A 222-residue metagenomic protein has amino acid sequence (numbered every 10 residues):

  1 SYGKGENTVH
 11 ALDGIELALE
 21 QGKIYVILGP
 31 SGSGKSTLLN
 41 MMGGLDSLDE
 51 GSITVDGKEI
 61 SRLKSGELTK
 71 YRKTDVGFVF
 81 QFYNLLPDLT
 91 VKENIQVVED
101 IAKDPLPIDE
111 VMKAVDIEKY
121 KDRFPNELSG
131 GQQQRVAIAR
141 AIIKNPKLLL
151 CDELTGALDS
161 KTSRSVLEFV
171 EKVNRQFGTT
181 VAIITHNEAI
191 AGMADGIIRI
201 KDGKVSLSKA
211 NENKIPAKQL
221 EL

Functional and structural regions predicted by a protein language model:
G43: Helix-to-loop junction immediately C-terminal to a conserved catalytic motif
G51-E59: Conserved ABC transporter NBD signature motif
K58-E59, Q96, D104-Y120: Conserved ABC ATPase "signature" region
L89-Q96: Short coil-to-helix segment of the ABC ATPase nucleotide-binding domain corresponding to the Q-loop/switch region
F124-Q134: Conserved ABC ATPase signature
I143-K147: A short, proline-enriched helix->beta-strand linker immediately N-terminal to the Walker B motif in ABC-type P-loop
L149-D152: Catalytic Walker B motif of ABC-type/P-loop ATPase nucleotide-binding domains
